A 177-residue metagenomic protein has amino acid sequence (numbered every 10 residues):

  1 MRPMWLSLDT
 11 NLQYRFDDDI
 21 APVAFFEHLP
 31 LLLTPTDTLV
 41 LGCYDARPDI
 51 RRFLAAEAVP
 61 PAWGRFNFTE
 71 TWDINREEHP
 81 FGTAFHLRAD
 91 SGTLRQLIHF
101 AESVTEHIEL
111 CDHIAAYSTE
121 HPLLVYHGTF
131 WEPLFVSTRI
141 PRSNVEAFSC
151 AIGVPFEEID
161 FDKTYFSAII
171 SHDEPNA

Functional and structural regions predicted by a protein language model:
M1-A177: Structured alpha/beta or helical-core interaction and ligand-binding surfaces enriched in interleaved
